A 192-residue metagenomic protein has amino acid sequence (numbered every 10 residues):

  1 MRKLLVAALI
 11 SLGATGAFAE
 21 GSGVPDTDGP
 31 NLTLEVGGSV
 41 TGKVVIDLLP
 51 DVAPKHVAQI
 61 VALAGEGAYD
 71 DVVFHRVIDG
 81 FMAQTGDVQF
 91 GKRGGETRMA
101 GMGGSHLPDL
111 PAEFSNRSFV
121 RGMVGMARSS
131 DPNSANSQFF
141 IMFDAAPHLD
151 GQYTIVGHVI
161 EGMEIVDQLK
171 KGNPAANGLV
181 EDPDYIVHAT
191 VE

Functional and structural regions predicted by a protein language model:
M1-L4: Positively charged n-region of N-terminal signal peptides that target proteins for export
V6-G13: Bacterial N-terminal signal peptides
G16-E192: Cyclophilin-like peptidyl-prolyl cis-trans isomerases
